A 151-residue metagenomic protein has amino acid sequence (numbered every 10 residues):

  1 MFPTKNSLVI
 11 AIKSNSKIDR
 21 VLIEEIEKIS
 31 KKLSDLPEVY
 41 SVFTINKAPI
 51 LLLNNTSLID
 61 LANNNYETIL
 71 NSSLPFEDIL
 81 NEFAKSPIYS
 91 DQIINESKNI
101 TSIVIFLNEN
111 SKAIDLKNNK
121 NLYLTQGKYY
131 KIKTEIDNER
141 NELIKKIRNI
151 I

Functional and structural regions predicted by a protein language model:
M1-L52: Extracytoplasmic/periplasmic
V9, I45-L61, S86-N99, V104: Short beta-strand/turn "edge" motifs
E24, L70-I151: Extracytoplasmic
E27, L53-L70: Charged, often glycine-rich, active-site loop that binds/positions anionic groups
K28-K31, L61-N64, L122-Q126: Short, low-complexity, polar/charged sequence segments that are solvent-exposed and flexible
F43, N65-E67, N118: Short, intrinsically disordered/low-complexity patches at protein termini and at juxtamembrane boundaries
